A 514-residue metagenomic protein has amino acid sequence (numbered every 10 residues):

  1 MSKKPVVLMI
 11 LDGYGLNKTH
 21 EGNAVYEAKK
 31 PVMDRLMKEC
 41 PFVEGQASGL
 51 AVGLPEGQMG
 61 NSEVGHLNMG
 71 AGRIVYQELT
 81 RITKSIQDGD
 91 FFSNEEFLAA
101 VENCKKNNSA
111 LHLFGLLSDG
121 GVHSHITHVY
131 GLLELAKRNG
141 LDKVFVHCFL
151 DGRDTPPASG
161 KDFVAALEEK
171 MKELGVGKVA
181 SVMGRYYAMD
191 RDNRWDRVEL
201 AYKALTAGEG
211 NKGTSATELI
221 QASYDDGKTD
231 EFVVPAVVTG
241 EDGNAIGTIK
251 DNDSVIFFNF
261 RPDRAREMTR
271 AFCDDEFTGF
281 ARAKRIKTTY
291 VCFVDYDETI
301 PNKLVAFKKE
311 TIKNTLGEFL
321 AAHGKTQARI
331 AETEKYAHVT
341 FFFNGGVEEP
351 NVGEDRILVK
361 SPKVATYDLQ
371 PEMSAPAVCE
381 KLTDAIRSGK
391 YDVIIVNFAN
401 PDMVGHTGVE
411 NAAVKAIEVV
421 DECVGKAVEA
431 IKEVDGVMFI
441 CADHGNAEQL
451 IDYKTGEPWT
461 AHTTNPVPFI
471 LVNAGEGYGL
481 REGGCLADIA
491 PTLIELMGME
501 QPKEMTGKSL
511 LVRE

Functional and structural regions predicted by a protein language model:
M1-E514: Feature captures the catalytic ectodomains and active-site-proximal regions of enzymes that hydrolyze or transfer
